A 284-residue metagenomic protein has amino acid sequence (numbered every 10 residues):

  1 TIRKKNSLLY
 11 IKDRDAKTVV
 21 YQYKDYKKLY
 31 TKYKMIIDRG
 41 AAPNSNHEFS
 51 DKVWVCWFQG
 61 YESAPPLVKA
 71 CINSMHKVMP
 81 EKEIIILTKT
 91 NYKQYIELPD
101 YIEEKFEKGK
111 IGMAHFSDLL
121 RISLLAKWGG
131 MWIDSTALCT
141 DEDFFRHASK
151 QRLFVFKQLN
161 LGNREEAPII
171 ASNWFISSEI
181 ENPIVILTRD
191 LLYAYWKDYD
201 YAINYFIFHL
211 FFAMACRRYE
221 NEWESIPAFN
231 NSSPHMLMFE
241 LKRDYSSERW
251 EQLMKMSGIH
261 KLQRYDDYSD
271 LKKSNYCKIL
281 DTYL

Functional and structural regions predicted by a protein language model:
T1-S117, S135-L284: Glycosyltransferase-associated regions of secretory-pathway enzymes, highlighting luminal stem/catalytic domains
D118-W128: Small-residue hinge/turn detector
W128, I133-S135: Active-site acidic Asp-centered loop
